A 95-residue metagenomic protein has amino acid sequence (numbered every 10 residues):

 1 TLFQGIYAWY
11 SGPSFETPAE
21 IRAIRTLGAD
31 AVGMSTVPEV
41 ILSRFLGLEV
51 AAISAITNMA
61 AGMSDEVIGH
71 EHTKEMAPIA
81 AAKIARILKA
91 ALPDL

Functional and structural regions predicted by a protein language model:
T1-A55, M59, E71-L95: Glycine-rich phosphate- or other oxyanion-binding loops that anchor nucleotides, phosphorylated ligands
M63-V67: Accessory, usually C-terminal, subdomains that scaffold auxiliary metal cofactors
